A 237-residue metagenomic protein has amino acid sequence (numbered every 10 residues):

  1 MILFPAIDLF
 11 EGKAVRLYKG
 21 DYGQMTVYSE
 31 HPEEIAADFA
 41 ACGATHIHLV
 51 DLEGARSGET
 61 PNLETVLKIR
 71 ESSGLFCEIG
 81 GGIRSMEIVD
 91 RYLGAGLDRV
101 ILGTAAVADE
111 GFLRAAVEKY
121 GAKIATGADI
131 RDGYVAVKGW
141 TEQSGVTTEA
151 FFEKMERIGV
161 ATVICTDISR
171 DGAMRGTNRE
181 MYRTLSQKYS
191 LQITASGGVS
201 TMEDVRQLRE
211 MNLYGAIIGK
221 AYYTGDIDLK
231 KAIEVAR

Functional and structural regions predicted by a protein language model:
D8, F39, I47, Y92 (+4 more regions): Conserved, mostly hydrophobic/aromatic
G12-V15, K19-G23, D90-L93, L97-D171: Conserved anion-binding
Y28-A40, R84-D90, S144-K154: Short, acidic/polar
H46-N62, T104, I164-R175: Glycine-rich, proline-tolerant flexible connector loops at the mouths of alpha/beta enzymes
E53, P61-E118: Glycine/small-residue-rich loop that forms an oxyanion/phosphate-binding "nest" at active or ligand-binding sites
T60-L67, T141-A150, R175-R183: Charged helix-capping and loop-helix junction motifs
S73, C77-D98, E180-G215: Catalytic cores of alpha/beta
G94-F112, G197-T201, M211-L229: Glycine-rich phosphate-binding active-site loops on the catalytic face of alpha/beta enzymes
